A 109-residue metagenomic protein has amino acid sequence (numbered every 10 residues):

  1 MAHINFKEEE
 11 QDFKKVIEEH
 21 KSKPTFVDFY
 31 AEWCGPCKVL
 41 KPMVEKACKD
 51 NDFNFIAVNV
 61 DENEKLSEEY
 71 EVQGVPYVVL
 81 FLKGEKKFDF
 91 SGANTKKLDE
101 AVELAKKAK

Functional and structural regions predicted by a protein language model:
N5-E8, F29, K41-K65: Thiol-based oxidoreductase modules, predominantly thioredoxin-like and allied folds used for disulfide exchange
N5-P24, E64: A short beta-strand-turn-helix
K23, Y30-W33, G74: Short pre-active-site segment immediately N-terminal to redox-active cysteine/selenocysteine motifs in thiol-based
D28-Y30, L80: Structural cue for short, hydrophobic secondary-structure segments
C34-C37, V78: The canonical Cys-X-X-Cys-His
F53, E69-Y70, K87: Chalcogenol-based redox active-site neighborhoods
Y70-V79: Structural micro-motif
V79-K109: Non-catalytic, surface beta->alpha helical segment in thiol-disulfide oxidoreductase systems
